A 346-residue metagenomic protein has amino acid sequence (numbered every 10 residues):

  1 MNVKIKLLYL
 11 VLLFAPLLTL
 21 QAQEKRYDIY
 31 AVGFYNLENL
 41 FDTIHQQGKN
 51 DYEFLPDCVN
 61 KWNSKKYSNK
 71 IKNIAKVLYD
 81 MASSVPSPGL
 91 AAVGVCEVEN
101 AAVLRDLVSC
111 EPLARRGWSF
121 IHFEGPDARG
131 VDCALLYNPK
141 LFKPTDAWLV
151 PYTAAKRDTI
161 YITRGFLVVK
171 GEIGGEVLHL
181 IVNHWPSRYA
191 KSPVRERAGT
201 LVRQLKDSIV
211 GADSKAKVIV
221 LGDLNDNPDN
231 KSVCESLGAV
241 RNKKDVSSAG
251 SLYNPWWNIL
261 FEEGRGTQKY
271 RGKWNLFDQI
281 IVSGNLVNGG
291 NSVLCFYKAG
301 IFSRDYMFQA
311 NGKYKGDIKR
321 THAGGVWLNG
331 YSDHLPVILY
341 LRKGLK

Functional and structural regions predicted by a protein language model:
M1-Y27: Bacterial Sec-dependent N-terminal signal peptides
L20-E111, R115, I121-C133, T200 (+3 more regions): N-terminal, active-site-proximal structural segment of metallo-dependent hydrolase catalytic domains
A22-E24, D207-V218, D226-K346: Metal-dependent phosphoester-hydrolase catalytic domains
E24-V32, F41, K140-K143, Y161-P186 (+1 more regions): Beta-strand-turn-beta hairpins that frame and shape the catalytic cleft of phosphate-ester-processing enzymes
Y35-E38, C96-E99, H122-P126, N138-P139 (+4 more regions): Active-site-proximal beta-strand/loop segments in catalytic clefts of secreted hydrolases
D42, A102-R105, R129-D132, Y189-S192 (+2 more regions): Extracytoplasmic/secreted cell-surface and envelope-processing proteins
G48, G125-A128, A134-K170: Surface-exposed loop and adjacent secondary-structure segments within mature catalytic domains
S192-S214: A long, amphipathic alpha-helix that forms part of the scaffold/cap immediately adjacent to metal-dependent active
